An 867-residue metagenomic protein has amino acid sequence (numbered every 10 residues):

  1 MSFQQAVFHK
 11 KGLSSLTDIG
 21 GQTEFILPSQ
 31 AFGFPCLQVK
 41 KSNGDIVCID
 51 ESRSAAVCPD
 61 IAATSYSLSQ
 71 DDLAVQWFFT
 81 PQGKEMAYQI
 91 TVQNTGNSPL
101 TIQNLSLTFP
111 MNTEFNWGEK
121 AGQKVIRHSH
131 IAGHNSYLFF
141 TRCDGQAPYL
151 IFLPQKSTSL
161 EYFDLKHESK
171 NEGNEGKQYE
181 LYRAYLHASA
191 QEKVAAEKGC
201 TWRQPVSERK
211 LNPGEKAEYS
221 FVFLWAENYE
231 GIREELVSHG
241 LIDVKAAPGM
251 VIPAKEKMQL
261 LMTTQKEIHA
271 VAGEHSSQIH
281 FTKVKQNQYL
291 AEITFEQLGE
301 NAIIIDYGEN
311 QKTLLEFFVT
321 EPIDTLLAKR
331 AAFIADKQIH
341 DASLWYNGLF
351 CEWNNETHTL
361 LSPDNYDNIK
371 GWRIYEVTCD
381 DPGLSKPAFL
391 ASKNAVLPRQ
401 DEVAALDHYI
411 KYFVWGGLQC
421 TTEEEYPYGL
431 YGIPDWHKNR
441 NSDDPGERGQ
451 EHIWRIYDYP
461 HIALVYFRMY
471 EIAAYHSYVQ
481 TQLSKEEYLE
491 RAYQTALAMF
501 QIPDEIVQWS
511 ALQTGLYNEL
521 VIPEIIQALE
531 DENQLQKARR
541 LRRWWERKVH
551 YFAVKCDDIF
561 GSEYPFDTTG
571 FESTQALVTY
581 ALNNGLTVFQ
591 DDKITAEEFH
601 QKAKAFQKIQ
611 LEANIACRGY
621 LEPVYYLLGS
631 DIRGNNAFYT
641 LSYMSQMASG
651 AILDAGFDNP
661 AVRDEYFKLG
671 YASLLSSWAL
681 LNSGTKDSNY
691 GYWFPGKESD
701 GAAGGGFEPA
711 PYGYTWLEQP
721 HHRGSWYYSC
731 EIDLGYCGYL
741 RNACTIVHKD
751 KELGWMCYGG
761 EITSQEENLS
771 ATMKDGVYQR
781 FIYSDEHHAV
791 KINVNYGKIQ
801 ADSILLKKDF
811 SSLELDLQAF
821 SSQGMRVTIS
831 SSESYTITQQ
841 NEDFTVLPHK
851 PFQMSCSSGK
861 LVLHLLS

Functional and structural regions predicted by a protein language model:
M1-Q89, Q93-L181, E197-T201, E208-R209 (+2 more regions): Beta-strand-rich N-terminal accessory domains
G96-S106, G118, I232-R233, I268-A272 (+1 more regions): Short, hydrophobic/aromatic beta-strand segments
F115-E119, E234-K255, T313-T357: Low-complexity, Pro/Ser/Thr- and charge-rich linker/hinge segments at domain boundaries
K216-E218, E227-E234, T294-I303, M773-K774 (+6 more regions): C-terminal beta-strand-rich structural cap/linker in extracellular carbohydrate-active enzymes
A217, K245-I268: Solvent-exposed, low-complexity, repeat-rich "mucin-like" stalks and linkers
Q259-I279, S834-V846: Change to "...patches in solvent-exposed regions of secreted, membrane-anchored, or virion-exposed structural
T264-K329: Extended acidic/polar, glycine-enriched regions that form or flank non-catalytic beta-rich accessory modules
F350-N365, K370-V396, H408-G824, I829-S830: Catalytic domains of carbohydrate-active enzymes that cleave complex glycans
